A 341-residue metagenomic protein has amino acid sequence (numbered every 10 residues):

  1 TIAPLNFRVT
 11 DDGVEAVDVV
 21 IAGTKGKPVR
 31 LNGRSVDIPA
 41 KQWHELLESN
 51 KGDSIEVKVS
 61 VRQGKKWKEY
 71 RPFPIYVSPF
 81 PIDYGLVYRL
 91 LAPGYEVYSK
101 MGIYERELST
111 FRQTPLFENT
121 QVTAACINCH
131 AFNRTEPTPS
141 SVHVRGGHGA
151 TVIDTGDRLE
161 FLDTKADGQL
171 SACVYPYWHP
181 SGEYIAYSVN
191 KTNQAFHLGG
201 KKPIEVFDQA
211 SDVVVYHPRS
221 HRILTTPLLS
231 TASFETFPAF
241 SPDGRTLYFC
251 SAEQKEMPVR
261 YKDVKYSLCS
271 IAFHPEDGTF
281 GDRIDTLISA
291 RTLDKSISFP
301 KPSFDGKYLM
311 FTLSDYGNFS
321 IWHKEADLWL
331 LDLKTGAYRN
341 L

Functional and structural regions predicted by a protein language model:
T1, G26-Q42, S109-A125, D154-A172 (+3 more regions): Multi-bladed beta-propeller domains
T1-G13: Contiguous beta-strand segments within globular domains
S49-G64: Short, aromatic- and glycine-rich surface loops/edge beta-strands on solvent-exposed regions
R71-G85, P93, R158-D212, I223-T236: Asp-box/WD-like beta-propeller blade repeats and closely related beta-sheet repeat scaffolds
Y84-V97, Y187-Q209, F249-Y266, F311-E325: Short, conserved, GDST-rich strand-edge loop motifs in beta-rich repeat architectures
G85-L162, G168-Q169: Conserved, compact domain cores that house catalytic/ligand-binding motifs in diverse enzymes and effector modules
G102, A150-V152, D212-V214, S267-C269 (+1 more regions): A short loop-to-beta-strand structural motif that recurs across blades of beta-propeller domains
V122-S141, A166-S188, L229-L247, M257 (+1 more regions): Conserved beta-propeller blade repeats
